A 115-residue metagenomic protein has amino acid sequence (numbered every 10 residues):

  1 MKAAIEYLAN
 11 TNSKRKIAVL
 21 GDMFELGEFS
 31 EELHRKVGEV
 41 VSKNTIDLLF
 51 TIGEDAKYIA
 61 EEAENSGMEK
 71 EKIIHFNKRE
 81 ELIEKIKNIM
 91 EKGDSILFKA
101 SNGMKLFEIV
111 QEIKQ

Functional and structural regions predicted by a protein language model:
M1-Q115: ATP-dependent carboxylate-amine ligase
